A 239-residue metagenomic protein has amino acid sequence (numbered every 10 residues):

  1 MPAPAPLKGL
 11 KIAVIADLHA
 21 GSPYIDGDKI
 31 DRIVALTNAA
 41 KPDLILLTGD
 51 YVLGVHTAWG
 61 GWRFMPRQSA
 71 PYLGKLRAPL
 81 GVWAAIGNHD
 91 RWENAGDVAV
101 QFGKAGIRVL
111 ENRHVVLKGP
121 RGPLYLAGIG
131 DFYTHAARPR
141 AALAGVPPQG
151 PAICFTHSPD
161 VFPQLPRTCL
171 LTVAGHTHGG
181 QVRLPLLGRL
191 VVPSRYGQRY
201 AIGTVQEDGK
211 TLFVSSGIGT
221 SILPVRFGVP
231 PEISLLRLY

Functional and structural regions predicted by a protein language model:
M1-A5, R113-P120, G203-E207: Short acidic-hydrophobic surface loop/beta-edge motif
P4-R108: Membrane-embedded segments
G9-S22, P123-D131, I153-T156, T211-G217: Active-site-proximal beta-strand elements of phosphoester/diester hydrolases
A16-A20, G49-Y51, V55, N88-H89 (+5 more regions): Active-site metal-binding loops of divalent metal-dependent hydrolases
I30-R32, R67, E111, A136-A141 (+1 more regions): N-terminal post-signal-peptidase region of extra-cytosolic proteins
D43, D50, G150-I153, L170: Conserved acidic residues
V100, K104, P159-R237: Conserved beta-sheet core of the metallophosphoesterase superfamily
V100-H114, G119-T156, D160-Q164, R226: Binuclear metal-dependent hydrolase catalytic cores centered on His/Asp/Glu-rich metal-binding motifs
